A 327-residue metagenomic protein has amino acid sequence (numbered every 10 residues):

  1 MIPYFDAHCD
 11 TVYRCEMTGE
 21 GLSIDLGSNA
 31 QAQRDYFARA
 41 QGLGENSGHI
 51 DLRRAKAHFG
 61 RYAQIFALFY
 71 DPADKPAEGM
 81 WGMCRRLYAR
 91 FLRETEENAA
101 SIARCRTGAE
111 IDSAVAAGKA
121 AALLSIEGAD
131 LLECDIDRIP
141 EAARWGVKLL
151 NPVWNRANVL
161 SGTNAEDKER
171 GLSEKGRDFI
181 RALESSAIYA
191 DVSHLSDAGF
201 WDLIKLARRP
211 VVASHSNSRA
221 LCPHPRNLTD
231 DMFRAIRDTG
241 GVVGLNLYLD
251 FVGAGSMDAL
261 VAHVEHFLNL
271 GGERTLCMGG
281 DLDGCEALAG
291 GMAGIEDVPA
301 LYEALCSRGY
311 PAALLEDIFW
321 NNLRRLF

Functional and structural regions predicted by a protein language model:
M1-E169, P223-M278, L282-F327: N-terminal hydrophobic targeting/anchoring segments and the immediately downstream early-domain regions of hydrolases
Y4-V12, L195, A213-N217: Histidine-centered catalytic micro-motifs
A103-R104, I188-L195: Catalytic beta/alpha-barrel core
A120, I180-I188, R308: Short, surface-exposed connector motifs at secondary-structure boundaries
E169-E184, L203-V211, L270: Alpha-helix-loop-beta-strand connector modules within alpha/beta enzyme cores
S193, S214-S216, N246, G279: Generic beta-strand/beta-sheet core signal
D197, K205, P210-D230, I236-R237: Acidic, glycine-rich loop-and-beta core segments that form the ion-binding/anion-interacting portion of active sites
F200: Catalytic cores of alpha/beta
